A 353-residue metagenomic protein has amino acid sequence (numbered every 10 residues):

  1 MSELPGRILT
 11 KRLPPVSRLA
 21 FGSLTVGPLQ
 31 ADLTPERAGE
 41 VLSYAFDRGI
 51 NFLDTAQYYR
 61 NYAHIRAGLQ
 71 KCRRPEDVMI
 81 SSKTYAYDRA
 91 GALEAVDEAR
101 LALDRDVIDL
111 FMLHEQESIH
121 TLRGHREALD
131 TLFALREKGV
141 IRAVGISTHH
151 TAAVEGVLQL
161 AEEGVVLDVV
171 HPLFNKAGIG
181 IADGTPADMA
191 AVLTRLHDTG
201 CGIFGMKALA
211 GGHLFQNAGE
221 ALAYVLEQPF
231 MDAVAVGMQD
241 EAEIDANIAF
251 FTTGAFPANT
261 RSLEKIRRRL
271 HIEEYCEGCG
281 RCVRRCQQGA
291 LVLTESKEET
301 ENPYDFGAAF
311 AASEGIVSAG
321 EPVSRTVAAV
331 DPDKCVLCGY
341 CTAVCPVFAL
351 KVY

Functional and structural regions predicted by a protein language model:
M1-E76, E137: N-terminal binding-site loop/beta-alpha segment at the start of enzyme catalytic domains that lines or forms
L9, F21, A45, L53 (+8 more regions): Conserved, mostly hydrophobic/aromatic
T10-V16, D47, R66-D77, D97-D106 (+3 more regions): Acidic (Asp/Glu)-rich catalytic clusters
L24-E36, S81-G91, E117-I119, L214-Q216: Active-site mouth loops of central-metabolism enzymes
A31-A45, R89-D104, H150-L160, Q216-Y224: Short, acidic/polar
Q57, R281-E299, G307-P322, Y340-Y353: Iron-sulfur cluster-binding cysteine motifs and their immediate structural context in ferredoxin-like electron-transfer
R100-H120: Active-site groove signature of glycoside hydrolases
Q116-E277, R281, G289, P322: Beta/alpha (TIM)-barrel catalytic core signal, keyed to glycine-rich beta->alpha loops juxtaposed to Asp/Glu that bind
